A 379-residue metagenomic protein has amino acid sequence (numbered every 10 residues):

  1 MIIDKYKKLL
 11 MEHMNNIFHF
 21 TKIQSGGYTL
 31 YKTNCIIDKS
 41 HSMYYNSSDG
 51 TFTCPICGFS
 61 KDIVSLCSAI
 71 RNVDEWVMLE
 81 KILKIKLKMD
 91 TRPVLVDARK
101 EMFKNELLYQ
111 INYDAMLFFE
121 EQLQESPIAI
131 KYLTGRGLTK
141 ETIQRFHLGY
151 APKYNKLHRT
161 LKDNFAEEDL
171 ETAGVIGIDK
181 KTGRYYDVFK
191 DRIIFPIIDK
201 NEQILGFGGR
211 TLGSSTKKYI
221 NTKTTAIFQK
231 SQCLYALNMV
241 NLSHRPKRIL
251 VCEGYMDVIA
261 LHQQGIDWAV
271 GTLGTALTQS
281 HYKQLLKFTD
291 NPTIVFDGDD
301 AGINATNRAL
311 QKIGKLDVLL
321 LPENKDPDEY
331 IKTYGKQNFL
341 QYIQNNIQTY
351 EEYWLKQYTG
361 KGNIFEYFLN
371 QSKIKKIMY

Functional and structural regions predicted by a protein language model:
M1-K8, P55-G58, I204-G206, G213-A226 (+2 more regions): TOPRIM fold recognition
M1-V96, Q337, Q341, N345: N-terminal structured subdomain of primase-like DNA metabolism proteins
L10, M14, S48, E101-F103 (+3 more regions): Phosphate-handling DNA/RNA-contact segment within nucleic-acid enzymes
K22-I23, R136-Y150, G265-T275: Short, well-structured beta-strand/strand-turn elements
G26-T33, L79-L87, R92-E101, I143-K156 (+2 more regions): Short linear loop/turn motifs
W76-I128: Conserved active-site segments centered on acidic
L108, A115, Y150-K153, I377-M378: Active-site-proximal helix/loop microenvironment of the serine DD-peptidase/beta-lactamase transpeptidase fold
